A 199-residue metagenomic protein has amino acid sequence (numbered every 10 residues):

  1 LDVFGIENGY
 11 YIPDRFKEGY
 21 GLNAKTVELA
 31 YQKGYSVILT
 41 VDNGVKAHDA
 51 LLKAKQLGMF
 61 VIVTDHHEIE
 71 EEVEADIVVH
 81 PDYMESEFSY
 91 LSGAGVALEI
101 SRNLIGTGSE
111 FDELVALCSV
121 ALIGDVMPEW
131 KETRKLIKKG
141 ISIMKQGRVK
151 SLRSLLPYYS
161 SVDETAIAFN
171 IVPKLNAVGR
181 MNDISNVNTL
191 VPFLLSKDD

Functional and structural regions predicted by a protein language model:
L1-D199: Replace "Mg2+/Mn2+-dependent" with "divalent metal-dependent
